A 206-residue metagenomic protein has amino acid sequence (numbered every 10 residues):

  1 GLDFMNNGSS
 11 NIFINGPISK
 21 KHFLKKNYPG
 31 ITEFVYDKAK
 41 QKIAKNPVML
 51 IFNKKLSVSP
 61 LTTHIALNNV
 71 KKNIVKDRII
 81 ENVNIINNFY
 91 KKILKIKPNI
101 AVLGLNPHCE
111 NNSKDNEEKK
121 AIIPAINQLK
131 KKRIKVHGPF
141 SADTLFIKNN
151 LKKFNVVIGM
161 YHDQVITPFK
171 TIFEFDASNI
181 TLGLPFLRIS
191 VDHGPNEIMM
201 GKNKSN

Functional and structural regions predicted by a protein language model:
G1-S205: Anion-binding alpha/beta catalytic cores of soluble intermediary-metabolism enzymes, centered on
